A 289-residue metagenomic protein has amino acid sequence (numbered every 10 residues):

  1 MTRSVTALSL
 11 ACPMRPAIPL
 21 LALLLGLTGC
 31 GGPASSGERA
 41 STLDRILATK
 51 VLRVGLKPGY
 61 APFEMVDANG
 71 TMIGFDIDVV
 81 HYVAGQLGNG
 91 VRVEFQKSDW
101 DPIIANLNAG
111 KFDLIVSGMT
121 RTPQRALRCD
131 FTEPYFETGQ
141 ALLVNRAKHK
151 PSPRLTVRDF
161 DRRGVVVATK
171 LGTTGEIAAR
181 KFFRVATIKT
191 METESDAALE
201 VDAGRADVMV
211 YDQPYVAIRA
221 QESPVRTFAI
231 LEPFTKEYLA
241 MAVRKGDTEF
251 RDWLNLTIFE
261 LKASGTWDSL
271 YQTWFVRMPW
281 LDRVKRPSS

Functional and structural regions predicted by a protein language model:
L27-G29: C-terminal motif of bacterial Sec signal peptides marking the signal peptidase cleavage site
G31, G37, I77-Q86, R146-P151 (+3 more regions): Extended ligand-binding regions for polar small-molecule ligands
S36-S117, L127: Extracytoplasmic small-molecule ligand-binding "clamshell" domains of the periplasmic binding protein/Venus flytrap
R39-S41, V93-A105, P153-L155, K189-A203 (+1 more regions): Short helix-initiation/N-cap motifs at beta->coil->alpha
R53-P62, M72-Q86, A141-T193, Q213-Y215 (+1 more regions): Bilobed "Venus flytrap"/periplasmic-binding protein-like clamshell domains and structurally analogous long
P58, F136-V144, Q213-I258, R277-S289: Periplasmic-binding protein-like
H81, G85, R92-F160, T227-F228 (+1 more regions): Acidic, polar ligand-binding/catalytic clefts
P102, G118-R128, A178-K181, L199-K236: A ligand-binding cleft/hinge motif common to bilobed small-molecule-binding domains
